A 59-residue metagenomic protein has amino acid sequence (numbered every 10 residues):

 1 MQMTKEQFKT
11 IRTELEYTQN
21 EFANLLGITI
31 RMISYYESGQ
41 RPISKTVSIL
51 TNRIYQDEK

Functional and structural regions predicted by a protein language model:
M1-T13: A short, Lys/Arg-rich alpha-helix, primarily the initiator
E6, N20, R31, R53-Q56: Serine/threonine-rich, low-complexity intrinsically disordered segments
K9, S34-Y35: Key DNA-contacting residues within the recognition helix of helix-turn-helix
T13, G27, S38-Q40, S48 (+1 more regions): Residue-level detection of the helix-turn-helix DNA-binding "recognition helix"
T18-S34: Short alpha-helical DNA-recognition segment
K45-K59: DNA major-groove recognition helix of helix-turn-helix/homeodomain DNA-binding modules
